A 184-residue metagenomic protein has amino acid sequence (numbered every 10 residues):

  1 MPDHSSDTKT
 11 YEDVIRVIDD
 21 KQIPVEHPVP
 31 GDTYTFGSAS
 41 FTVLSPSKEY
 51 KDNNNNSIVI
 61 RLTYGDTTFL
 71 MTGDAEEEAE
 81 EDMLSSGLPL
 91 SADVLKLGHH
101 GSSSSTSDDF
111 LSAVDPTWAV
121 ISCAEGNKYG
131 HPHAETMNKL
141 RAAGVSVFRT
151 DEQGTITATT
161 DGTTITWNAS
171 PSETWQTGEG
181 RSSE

Functional and structural regions predicted by a protein language model:
M1-E184: Non-globular, low-confidence helical/coil segments that flank catalytic cores
